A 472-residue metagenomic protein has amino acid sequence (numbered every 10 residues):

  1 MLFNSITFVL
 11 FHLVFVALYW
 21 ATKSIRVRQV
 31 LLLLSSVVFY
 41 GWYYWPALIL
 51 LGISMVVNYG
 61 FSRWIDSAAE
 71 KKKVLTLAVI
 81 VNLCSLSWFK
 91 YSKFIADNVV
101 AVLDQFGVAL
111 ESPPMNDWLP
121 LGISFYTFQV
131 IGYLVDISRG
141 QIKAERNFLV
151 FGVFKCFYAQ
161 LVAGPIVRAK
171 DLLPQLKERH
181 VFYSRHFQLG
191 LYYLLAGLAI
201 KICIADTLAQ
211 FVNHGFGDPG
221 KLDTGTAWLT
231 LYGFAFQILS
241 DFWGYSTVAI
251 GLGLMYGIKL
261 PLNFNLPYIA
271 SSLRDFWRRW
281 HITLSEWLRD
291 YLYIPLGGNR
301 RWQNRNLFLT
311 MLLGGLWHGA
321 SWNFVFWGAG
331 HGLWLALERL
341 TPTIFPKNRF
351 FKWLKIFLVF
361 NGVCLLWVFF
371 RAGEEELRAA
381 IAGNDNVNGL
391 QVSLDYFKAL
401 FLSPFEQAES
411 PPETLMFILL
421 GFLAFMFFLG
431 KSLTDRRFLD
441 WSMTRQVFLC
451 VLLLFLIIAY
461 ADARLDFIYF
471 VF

Functional and structural regions predicted by a protein language model:
M1-F425, R436-V471: Membrane-embedded transmembrane alpha-helical bundles that form the catalytic cores of multi-pass lipid-modifying
F428-L429: Acidic/His-leaning functional-site neighborhoods
